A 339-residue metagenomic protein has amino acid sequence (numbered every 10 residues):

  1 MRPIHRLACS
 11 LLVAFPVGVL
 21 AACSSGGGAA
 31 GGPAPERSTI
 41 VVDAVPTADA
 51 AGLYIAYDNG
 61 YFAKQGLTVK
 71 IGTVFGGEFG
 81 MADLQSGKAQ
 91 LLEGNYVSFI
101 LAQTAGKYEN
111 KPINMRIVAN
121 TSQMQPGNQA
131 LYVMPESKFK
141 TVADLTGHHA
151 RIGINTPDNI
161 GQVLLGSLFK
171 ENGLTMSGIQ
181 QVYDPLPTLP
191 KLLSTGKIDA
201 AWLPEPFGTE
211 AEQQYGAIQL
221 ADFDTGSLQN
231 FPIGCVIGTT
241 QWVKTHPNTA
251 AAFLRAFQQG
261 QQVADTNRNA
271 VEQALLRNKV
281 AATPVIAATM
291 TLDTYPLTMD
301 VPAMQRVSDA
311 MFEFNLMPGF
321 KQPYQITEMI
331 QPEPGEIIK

Functional and structural regions predicted by a protein language model:
M1-L12: Bacterial N-terminal signal peptides that target proteins for export
V19-A22: C-terminal motif of bacterial Sec signal peptides marking the signal peptidase cleavage site
S24-G27: Bacterial signal peptide processing site
A30-T175, Q180-V182, D199-W202, L220 (+1 more regions): Short, glycine-/small- and polar/acidic-enriched structural segments that line small-molecule recognition paths
K64, S122-M124, T225-L228, T294-V301 (+1 more regions): Short, solvent-exposed loop/beta-turn-alpha elements that line the ligand-binding surface or hinge of extracytoplasmic
V97, G106-K107, V182, P187-L275: Pocket-lining segment of extracytoplasmic ligand-binding domains
V243-P318: Secondary-structure end/capping motifs
F312-K339: Conserved C-terminal helix/tail region of periplasmic/extracytoplasmic solute-binding proteins
